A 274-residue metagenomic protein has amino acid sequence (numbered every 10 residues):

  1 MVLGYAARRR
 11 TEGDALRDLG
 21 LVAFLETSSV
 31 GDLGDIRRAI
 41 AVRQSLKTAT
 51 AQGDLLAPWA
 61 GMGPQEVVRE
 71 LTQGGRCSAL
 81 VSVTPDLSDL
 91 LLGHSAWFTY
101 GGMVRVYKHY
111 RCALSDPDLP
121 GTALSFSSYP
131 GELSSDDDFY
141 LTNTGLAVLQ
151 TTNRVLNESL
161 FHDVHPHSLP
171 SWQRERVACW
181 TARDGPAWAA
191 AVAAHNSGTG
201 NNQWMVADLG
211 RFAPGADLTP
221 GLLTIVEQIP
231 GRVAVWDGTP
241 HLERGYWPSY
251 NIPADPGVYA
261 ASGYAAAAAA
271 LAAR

Functional and structural regions predicted by a protein language model:
M1-A268, A273-R274: N-terminal mature-domain region immediately after signal-peptide cleavage in secreted/organellar precursors
